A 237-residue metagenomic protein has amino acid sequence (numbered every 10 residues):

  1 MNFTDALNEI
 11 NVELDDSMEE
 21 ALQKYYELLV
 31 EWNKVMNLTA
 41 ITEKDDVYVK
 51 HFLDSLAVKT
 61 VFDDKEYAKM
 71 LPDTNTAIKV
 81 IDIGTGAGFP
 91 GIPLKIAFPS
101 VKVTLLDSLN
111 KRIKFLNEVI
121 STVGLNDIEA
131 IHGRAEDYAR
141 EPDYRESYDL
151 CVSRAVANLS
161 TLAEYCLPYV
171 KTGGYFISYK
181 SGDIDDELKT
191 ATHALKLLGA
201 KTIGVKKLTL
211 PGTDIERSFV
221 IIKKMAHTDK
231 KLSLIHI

Functional and structural regions predicted by a protein language model:
N2-M70, S121-I128: Class I SAM-dependent transferase core
V12, V101, N126-I128, G174 (+1 more regions): A structural micro-motif
T42, H132-R134, K206: Short loop/edge segments at beta-strand edges and connector loops that shape dinucleotide/nucleotide cofactor-binding
L56-A157, A163: Conserved SAM/SAH cofactor-binding pocket of Class I
Y165, Y175-P211, I221: C-terminal substrate-binding/active-site "lid" region of AdoMet-derived donor-dependent transferases
V170-K171: Helix-to-beta-strand junctions that scaffold the AdoMet/dcAdoMet cofactor pocket in Class I SAM-dependent enzymes
V220-A226: Conserved beta strand-loop-helix elements of the APE1-like EEP
I235-I237: Conserved small/polar residues in nucleotide/adenosyl-binding loops
